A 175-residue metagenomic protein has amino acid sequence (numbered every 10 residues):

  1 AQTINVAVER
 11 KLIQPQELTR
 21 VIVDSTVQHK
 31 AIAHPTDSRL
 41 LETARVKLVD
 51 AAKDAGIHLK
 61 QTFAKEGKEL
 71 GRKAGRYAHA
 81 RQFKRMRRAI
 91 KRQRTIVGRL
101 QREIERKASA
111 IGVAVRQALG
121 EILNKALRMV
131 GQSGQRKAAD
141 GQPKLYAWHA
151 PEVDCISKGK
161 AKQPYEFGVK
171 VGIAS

Functional and structural regions predicted by a protein language model:
A1-E152: Active-site- or DNA-interface-adjacent structural scaffold in DNA-acting proteins
W148, D154-C155, Q163-F167: A short catalytic or substrate-binding loop motif that flags glycine-/basic-rich loops and adjacent residues that bind
K160-S175: Electropositive, glycine- and tryptophan-enriched low-complexity nucleic-acid-binding patches
